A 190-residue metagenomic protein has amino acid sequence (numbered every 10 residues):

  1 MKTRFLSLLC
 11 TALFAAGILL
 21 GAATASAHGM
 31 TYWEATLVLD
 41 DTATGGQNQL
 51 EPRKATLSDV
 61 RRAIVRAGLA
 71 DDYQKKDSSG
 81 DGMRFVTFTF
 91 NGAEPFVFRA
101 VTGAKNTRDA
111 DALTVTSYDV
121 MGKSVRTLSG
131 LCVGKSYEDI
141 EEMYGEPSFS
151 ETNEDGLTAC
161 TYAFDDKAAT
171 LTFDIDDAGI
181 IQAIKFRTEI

Functional and structural regions predicted by a protein language model:
M1-C10: Bacterial N-terminal signal peptides that target proteins for export
C10-L20: Hydrophobic helical h-region of N-terminal Sec-dependent signal peptides in bacterial secretory/periplasmic proteins
I18-L37: Sec-dependent signal peptide cleavage junction
D40-T42, L50-S58, D81-M83: Solvent-exposed, conformationally flexible loop/turn segments
A43-E51, G122-L131: Second-shell loop/turn segments in exported
K54, V125-M143: Secreted/surface-exposed cysteine- and glycine-rich disulfide frameworks
D59-R108, K135-I180, F186-T188: A cross-family detector of function-defining hotspots
